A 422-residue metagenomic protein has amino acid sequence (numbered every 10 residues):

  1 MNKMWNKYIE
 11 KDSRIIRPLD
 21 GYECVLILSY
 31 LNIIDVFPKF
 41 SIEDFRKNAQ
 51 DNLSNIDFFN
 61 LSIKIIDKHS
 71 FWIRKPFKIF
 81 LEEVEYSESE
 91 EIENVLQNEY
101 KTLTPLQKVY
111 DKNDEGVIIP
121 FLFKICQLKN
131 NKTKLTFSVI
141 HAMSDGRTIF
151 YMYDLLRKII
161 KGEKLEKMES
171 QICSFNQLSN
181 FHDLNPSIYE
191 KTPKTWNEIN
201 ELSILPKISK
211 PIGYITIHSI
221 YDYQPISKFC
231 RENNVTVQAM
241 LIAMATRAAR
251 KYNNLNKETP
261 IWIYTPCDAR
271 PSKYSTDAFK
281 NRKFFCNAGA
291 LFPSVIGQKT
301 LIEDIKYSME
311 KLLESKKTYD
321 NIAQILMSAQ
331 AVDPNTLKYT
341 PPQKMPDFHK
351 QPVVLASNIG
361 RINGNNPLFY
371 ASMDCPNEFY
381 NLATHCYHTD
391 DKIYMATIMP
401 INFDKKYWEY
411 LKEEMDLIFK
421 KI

Functional and structural regions predicted by a protein language model:
M1-S70, I92-F121, K251-I422: Acyl-thioester-dependent acyl-group transfer interface
N2-D20, N98, K129-N130, M143-K228 (+1 more regions): Non-catalytic, low-complexity flexible loops and terminal extensions
I56, I140-H141: Histidine-centered divalent metal-coordination motifs
I66-S87: Low-complexity, highly charged intrinsically disordered N-terminal segments that act as targeting/localization
S144, R157-K164, R231, A245-N254 (+1 more regions): Hydrophobic/aromatic-lined pockets within catalytic cores
N234: Structured binding elements
V237-T246: Short amphipathic alpha-helical segments
